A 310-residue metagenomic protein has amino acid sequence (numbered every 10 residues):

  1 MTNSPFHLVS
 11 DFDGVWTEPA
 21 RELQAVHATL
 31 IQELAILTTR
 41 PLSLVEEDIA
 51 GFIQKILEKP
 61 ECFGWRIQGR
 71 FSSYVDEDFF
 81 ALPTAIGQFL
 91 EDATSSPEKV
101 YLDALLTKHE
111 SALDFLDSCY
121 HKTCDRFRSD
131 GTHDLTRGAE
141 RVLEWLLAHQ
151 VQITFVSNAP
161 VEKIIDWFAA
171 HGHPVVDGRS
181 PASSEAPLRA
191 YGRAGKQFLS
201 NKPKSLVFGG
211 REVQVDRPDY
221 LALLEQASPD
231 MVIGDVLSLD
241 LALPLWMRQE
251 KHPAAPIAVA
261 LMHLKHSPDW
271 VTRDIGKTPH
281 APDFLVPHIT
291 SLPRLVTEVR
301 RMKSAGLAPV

Functional and structural regions predicted by a protein language model:
M1-G64: Active-site neighborhood of HAD-like aspartate-dependent phosphohydrolases
T2-P5, V161, I165-V310: Asp-based, Mg2+/Mn2+-dependent phosphohydrolase catalytic module
L8-P19, L146, D230-I233, P244: Conserved catalytic-core segments centered on acid/base and nucleophilic motifs
S10-D13, F115-D125, R193-G195, H263-K265: Short loop/turn segments at strand-loop or loop-helix junctions that form parts of catalytic or ligand-binding pockets
I36-G51, S95-K108, A112-F115, V175-P187: Short, surface-exposed acidic
F52-D130: A metal-dependent, Asp-based hydrolase signature
D125-T154: Short, acidic loop-to-helix structural element flanking the phosphoryl-transfer center in phosphate-processing enzymes
S157: Conserved phosphate-coupling serine/threonine residues in phosphotransfer and NTP-handling enzymes
